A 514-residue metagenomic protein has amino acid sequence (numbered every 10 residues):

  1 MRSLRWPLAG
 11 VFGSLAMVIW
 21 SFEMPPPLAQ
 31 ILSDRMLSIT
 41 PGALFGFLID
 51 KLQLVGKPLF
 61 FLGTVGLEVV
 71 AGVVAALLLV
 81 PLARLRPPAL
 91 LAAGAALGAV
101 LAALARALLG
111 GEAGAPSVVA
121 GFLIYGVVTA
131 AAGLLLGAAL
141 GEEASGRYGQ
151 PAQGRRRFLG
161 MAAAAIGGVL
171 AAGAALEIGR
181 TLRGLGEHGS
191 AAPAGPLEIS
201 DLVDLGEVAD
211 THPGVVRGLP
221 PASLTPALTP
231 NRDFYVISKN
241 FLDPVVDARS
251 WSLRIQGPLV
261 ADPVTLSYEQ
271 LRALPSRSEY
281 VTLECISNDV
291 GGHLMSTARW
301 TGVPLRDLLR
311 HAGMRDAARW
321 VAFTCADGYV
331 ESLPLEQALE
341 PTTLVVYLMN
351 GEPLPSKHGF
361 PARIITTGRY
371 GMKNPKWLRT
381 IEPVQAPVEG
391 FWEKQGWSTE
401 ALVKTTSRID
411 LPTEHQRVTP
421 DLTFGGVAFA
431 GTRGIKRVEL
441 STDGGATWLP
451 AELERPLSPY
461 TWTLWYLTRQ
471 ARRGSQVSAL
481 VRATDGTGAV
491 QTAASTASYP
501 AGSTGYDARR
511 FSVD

Functional and structural regions predicted by a protein language model:
L4-P25: N-terminal signal-anchor transmembrane alpha helix
E23-P26, V69, E112, I178-D514: Structured, non-membrane catalytic/scaffold regions adjacent to prosthetic-group chemistry
A29-L52: Extracytosolic (periplasmic/ER-lumenal) interhelical loops and adjacent juxtamembrane/interface segments of multi-pass
K57-V80: Hydrophobic alpha-helical transmembrane segments
A76, V80-Q153: N-terminal secretory signal peptides
L135, A139-A144, A174-G189: Juxtamembrane/interface segments at transmembrane-helix termini
Y148-I166: N-terminal secretory signal peptides and thylakoid transit peptides that target proteins across membranes
